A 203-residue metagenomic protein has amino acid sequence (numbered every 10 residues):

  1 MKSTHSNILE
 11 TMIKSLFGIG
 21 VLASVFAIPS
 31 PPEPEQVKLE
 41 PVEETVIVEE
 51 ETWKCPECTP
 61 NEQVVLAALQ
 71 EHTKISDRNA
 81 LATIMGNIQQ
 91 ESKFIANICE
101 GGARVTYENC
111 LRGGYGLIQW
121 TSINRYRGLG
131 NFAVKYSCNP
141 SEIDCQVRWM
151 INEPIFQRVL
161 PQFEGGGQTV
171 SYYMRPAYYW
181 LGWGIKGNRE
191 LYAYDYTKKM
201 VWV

Functional and structural regions predicted by a protein language model:
K2-P41, Y126-V203: Non-catalytic cell-wall polysaccharide-engagement segments
V42, V46-V65, S92-G166: Peptidoglycan-targeting cell-wall enzymes and recognition modules
V48, E71, W202-V203: Structural alpha-beta junctions
P56, K74-I75: A short glycine-/small-residue-rich loop at the edge of a beta-strand within enzyme catalytic domains
V65-A68, T83: Short, hydrophobic/aromatic alpha-helical segments in well-folded domains
L69-H72, R78-N79: GGW-centered surface loops in extracellular recognition modules
I75-S76, N139: Short coil/loop linkers at secondary-structure junctions
R78-I95: Short, functionally critical alpha-helical segments immediately adjacent to catalytic or ligand/cofactor-binding
